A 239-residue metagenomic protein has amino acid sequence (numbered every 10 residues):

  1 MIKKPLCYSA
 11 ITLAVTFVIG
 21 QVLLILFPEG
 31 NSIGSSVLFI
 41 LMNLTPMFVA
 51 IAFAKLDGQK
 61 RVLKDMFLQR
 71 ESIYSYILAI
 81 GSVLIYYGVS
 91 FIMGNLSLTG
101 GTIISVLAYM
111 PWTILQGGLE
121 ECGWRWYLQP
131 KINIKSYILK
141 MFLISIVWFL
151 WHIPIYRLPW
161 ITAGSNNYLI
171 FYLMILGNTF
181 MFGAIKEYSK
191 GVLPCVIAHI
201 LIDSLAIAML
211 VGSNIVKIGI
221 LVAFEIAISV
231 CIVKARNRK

Functional and structural regions predicted by a protein language model:
M1-K4, N237-K239: Membrane-interface extramembranous regions at the lipid-water interface
I2-A10, G34-N43, L56-V89, G100-S105 (+1 more regions): Interfacial transmembrane-helix boundary/kink motif in multi-pass membrane proteins
C7-L56, I73-L78, I103-A108, V216-I226: Alpha-helical transmembrane segments in multi-pass membrane proteins
T12-L23, M42-A50, S82-S90, W151-I155 (+4 more regions): Alpha-helical transmembrane segments of multipass membrane proteins
T16-G30, V49-R61, V83-G94, T113-G123 (+1 more regions): Hydrophobic alpha-helical transmembrane segments
F17-L41, S90-G100, L158-N167, S204-V216: Juxtamembrane/transmembrane-helix boundary motifs at the membrane-water interface
S72-G94, W148-I161: C-terminal halves and exits of single transmembrane alpha-helices
A108-K239: Transmembrane helix-loop-helix hairpins at the membrane interface of multi-pass integral membrane proteins
